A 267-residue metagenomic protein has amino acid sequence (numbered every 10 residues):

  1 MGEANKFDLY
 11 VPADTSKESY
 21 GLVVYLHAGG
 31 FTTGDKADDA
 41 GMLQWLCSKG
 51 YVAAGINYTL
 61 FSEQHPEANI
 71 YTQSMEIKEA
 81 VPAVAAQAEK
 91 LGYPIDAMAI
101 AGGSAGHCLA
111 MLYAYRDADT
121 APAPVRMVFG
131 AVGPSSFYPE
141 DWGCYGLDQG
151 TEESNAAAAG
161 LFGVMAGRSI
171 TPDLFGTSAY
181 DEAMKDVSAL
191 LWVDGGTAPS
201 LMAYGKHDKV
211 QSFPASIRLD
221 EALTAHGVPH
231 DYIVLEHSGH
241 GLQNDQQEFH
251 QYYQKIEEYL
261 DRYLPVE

Functional and structural regions predicted by a protein language model:
M1-E267: Alpha/beta-hydrolase superfamily serine-hydrolase fold, recognizing
